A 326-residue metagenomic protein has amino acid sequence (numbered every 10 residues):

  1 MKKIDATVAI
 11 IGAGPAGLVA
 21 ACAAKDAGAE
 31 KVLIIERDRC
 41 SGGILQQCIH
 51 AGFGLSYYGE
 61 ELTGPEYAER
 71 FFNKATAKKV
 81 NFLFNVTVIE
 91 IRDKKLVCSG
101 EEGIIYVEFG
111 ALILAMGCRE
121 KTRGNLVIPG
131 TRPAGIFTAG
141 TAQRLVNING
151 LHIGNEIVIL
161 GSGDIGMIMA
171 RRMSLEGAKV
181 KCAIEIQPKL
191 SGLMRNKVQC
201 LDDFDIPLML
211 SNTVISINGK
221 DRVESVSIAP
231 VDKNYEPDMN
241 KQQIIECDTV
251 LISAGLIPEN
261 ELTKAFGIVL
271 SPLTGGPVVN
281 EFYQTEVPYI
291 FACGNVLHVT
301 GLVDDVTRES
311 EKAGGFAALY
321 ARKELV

Functional and structural regions predicted by a protein language model:
M1-A9, L62, F84, G315-V326: Rossmann-like nucleotide/phosphate-binding core characteristic of flavoprotein oxidoreductases
M1-I11, E69-E156, D232-N240, L251 (+1 more regions): FAD-binding core/adjacent interface of flavoenzyme oxidoreductases
A6-R70, K74, I153-Q199: Beta1-alpha1 glycine-rich phosphate/pyrophosphate-binding loop at the start of Rossmann-like nucleotide-binding domains
Y58-E61, P65, N240, D248-S253 (+2 more regions): Hydrophobic alpha-helical scaffolding
E69-C98, S174-E261: A Rossmann-like FAD-binding core segment of flavoenzymes
I105, L114-L208, T213-R222, V296-G301: Predominantly flavin-linked oxidoreductase catalytic cores and closely associated redox partners
I136-V146, T249-L297: FAD-site-proximal beta/loop scaffold in flavoenzymes
C293-L325: A conserved FAD-binding loop/helix module that cradles the flavin
